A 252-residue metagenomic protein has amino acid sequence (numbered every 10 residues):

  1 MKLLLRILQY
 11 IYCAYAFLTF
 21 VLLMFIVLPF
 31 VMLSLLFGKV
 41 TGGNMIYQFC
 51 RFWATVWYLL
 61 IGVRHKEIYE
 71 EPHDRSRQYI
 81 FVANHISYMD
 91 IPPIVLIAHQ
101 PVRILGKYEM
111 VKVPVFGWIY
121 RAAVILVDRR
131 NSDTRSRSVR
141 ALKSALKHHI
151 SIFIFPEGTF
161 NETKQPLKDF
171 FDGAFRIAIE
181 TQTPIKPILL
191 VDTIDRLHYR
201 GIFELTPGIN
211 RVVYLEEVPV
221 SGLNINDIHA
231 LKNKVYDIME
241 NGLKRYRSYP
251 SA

Functional and structural regions predicted by a protein language model:
M1-S34, Q48, P72-D74, S144 (+1 more regions): Membrane-interfacial terminal anchoring regions of lipid-handling membrane enzymes
L3-L4, S136-A252: Non-catalytic C-terminal accessory region of glycerolipid acyltransferases and related lyso-lipid remodeling enzymes
M24, V31-R51, L59-L60, D74-S132: Catalytic core of membrane glycerolipid acyltransferases/transacylases, capturing the structured, soluble-facing
T55-H65: Transmembrane alpha-helices and immediately adjacent membrane-cytoplasm interface residues in multi-pass integral
W57-Y58, Y120, A145, A178: A generic structural signal for well-ordered alpha-helical segments
E67, F81, I104, V212-Y214: Generic preference for hydrophobic
E70-R75, E204-L205: A short beta-turn/loop motif at secondary-structure boundaries
